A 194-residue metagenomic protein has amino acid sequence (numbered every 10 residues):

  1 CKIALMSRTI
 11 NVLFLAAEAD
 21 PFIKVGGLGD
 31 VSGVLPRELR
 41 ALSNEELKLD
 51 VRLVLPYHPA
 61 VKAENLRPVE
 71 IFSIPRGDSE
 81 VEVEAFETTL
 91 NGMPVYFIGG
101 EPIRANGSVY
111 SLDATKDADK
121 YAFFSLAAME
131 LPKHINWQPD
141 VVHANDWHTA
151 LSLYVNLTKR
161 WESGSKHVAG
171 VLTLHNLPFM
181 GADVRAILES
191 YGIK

Functional and structural regions predicted by a protein language model:
K2, M6-K194: Catalytic cores of nucleotide-sugar-dependent glycosyltransferases that transfer UDP/GDP/TDP-activated
